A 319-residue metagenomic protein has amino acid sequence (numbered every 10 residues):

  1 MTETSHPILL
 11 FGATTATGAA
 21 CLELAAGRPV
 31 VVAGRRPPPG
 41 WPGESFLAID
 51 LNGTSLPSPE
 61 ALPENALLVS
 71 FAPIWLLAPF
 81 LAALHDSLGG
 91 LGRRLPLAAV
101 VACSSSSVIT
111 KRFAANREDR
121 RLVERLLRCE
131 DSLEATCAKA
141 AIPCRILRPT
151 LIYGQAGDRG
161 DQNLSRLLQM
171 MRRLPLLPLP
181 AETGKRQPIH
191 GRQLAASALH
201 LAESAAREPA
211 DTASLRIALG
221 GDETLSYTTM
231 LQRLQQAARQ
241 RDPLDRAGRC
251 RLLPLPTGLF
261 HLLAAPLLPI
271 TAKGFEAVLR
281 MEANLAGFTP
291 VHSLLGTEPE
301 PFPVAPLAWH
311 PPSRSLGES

Functional and structural regions predicted by a protein language model:
P7-A26: N-terminal Rossmann NAD(P)H-binding glycine-rich loop of SDR-like oxidoreductase domains
A82-R128, C137-A140, C144-R145: Conserved Rossmann-fold NAD(P)-dependent oxidoreductase catalytic core, especially the SDR/UDP-sugar
E134-A156: Conserved beta-loop-beta element that borders a ligand/cofactor-binding pocket
Y153-S165, L201-I217, R241: Glycine/proline-rich active-site loop of Rossmann-fold NAD(P)-dependent oxidoreductases
Q169-I189, Q193, T212-A213, A218-G220: A conserved pocket-lining segment of Rossmann-fold NAD(P)-dependent short-chain dehydrogenase/reductase
L179-G184, L215-L225, R233-Q235, P254-L255 (+1 more regions): Glycine-rich Rossmann NAD(P)(H)-binding loop
L234-A286: Terminal hydrophobic/aromatic helix or amphipathic segment near a protein terminus
N284-S319: Amphipathic terminal alpha-helices
